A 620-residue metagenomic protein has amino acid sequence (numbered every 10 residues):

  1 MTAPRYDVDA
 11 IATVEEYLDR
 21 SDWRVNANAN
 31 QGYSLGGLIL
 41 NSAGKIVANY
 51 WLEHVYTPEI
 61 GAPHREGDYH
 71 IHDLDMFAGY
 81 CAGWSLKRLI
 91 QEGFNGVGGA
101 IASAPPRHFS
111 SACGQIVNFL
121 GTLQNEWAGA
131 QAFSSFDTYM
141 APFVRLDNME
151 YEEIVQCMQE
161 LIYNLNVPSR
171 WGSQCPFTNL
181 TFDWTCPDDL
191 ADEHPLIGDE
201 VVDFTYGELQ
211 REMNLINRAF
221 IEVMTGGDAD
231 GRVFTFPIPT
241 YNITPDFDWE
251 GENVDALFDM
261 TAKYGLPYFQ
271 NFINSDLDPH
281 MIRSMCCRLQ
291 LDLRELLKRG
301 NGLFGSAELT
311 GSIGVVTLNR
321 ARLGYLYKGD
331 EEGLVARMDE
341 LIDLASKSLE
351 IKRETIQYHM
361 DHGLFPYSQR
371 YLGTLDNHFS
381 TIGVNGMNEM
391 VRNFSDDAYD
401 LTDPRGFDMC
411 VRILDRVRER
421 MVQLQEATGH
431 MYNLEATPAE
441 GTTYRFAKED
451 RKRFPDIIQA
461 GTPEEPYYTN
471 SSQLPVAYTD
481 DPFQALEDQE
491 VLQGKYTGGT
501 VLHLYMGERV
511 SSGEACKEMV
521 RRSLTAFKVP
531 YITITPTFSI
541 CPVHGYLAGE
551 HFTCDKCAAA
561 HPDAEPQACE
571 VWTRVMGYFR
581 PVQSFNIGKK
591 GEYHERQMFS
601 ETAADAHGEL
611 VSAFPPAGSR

Functional and structural regions predicted by a protein language model:
T2-D376, D397, D403-P562, V571: Conserved catalytic cores of very large enzyme subunits
I154-M158, I162, N393, R580 (+2 more regions): Metallocofactor- and cofactor-centric catalytic cores in central/energy metabolism, strongly enriched
D188, S395, M576-R580: Short alpha-helix boundary/capping elements
D199, Y399, E449-R451, K590-R596 (+1 more regions): Residue-level signature of transmembrane alpha-helix interfaces in integral membrane proteins
H378, I382-V391: Extended amphipathic alpha-helical segments enriched in small hydrophobics
G383-G386, G498, G577, G588: Glycine-centered flexibility sites
S539-R620: Intrinsic, low-complexity terminal and presequence regions
